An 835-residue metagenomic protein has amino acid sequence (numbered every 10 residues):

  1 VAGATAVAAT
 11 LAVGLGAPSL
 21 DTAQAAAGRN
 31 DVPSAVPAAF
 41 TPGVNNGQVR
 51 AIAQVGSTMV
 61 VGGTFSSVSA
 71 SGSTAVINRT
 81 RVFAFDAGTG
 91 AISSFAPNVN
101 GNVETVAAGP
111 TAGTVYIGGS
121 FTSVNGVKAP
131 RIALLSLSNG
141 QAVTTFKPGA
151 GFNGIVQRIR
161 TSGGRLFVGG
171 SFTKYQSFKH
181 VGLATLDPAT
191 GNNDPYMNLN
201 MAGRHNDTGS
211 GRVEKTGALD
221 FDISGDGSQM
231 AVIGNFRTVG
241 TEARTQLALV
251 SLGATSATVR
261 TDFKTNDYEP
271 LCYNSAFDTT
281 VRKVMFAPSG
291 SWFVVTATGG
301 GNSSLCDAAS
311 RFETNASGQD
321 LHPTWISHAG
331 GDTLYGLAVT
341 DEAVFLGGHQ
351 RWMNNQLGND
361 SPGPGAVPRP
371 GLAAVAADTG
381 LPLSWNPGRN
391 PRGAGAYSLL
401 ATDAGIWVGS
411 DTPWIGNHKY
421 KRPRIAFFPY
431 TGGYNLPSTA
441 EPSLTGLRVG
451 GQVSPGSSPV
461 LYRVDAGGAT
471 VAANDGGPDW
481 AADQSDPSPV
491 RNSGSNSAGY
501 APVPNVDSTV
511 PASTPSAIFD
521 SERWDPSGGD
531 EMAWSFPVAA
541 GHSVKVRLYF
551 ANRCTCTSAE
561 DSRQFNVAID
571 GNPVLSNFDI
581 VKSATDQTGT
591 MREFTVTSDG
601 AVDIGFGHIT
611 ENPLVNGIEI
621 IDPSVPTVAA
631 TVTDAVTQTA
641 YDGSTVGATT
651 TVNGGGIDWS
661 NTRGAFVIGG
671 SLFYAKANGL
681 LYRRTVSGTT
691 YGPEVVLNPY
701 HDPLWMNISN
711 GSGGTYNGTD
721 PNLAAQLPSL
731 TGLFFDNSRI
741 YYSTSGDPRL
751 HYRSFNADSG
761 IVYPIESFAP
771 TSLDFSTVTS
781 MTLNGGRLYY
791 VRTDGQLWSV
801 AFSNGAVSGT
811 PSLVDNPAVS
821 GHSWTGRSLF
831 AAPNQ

Functional and structural regions predicted by a protein language model:
V1-A8: N-terminal export and membrane-targeting signals
V13-S454, A630-T650, I657, R663 (+11 more regions): Extracytoplasmic surface signature
L15, G450-V628: Compositionally biased, intrinsically disordered or flexible polar/acidic segments
V127, A469, N572, G670-S671 (+2 more regions): Well-ordered beta-strand scaffold positions
A316-Y335, R463, P487-A498, S767: Extracellular protease catalytic domains of secreted zymogens
K421-E441, I604, I609-P626, D815-Q835: A recurrent domain-boundary module in secreted/ectodomain proteins
S776, R787-V791, Q796-V800, N804-Q835: Extracellular glycan/ECM-engagement signal in secreted proteins
